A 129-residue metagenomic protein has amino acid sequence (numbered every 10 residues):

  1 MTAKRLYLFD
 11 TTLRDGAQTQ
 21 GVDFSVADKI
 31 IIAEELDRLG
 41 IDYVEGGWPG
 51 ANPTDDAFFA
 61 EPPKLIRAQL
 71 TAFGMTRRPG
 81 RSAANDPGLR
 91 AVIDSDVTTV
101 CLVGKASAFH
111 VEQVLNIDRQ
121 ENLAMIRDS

Functional and structural regions predicted by a protein language model:
M1-T12, A60: Short, composition-biased local secondary-structure segments
A3-L6, G40-D42, I66-L70, D96-T98: Short, well-ordered coil/turn segments that N-cap beta-strands
L8-D28, A72-A83, V111-L123: Active-site mouth loops of central-metabolism enzymes
G16, L36, V100: Conserved, mostly hydrophobic/aromatic
S25-E35, A84-A91: Short, acidic/polar
I41-I66, A72-R81, L102-I117: Glycine-rich, proline-tolerant flexible connector loops at the mouths of alpha/beta enzymes
D86-C101, K105-S129: Hydrophobic, small-residue-rich alpha-helical packing segments that form membrane-like cores
